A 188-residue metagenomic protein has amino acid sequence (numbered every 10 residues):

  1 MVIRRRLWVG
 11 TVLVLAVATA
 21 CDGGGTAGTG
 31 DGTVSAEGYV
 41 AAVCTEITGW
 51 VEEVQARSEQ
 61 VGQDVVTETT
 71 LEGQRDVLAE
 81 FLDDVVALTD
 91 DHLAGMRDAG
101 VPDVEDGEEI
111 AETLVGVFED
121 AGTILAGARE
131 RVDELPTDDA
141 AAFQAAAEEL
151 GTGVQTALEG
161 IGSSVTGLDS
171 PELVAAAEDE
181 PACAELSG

Functional and structural regions predicted by a protein language model:
M1-V9: Bacterial N-terminal signal peptides that target proteins for export
A16-A20: C-terminal motif of bacterial Sec signal peptides marking the signal peptidase cleavage site
D22-G25: Bacterial signal peptide processing site
T29-W50: Post-signal peptide N-terminal segment of mature Sec-exported envelope proteins
E46, W50-A128, V132, F143-L168: Alpha-helical segments in soluble extracytoplasmic regions
A175-G188: Short, low-complexity, Pro/Ser/Thr/Gly-rich segments in the mature regions of secreted, periplasmic
